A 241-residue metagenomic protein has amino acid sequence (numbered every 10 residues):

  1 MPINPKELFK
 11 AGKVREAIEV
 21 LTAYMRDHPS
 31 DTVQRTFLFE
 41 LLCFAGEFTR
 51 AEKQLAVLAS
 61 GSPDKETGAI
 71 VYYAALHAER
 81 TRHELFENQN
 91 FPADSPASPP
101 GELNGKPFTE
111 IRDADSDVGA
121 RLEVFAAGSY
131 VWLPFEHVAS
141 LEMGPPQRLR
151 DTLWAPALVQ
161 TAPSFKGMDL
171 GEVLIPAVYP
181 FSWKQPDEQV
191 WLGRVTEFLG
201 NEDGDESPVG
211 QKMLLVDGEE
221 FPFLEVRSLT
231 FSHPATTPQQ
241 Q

Functional and structural regions predicted by a protein language model:
M1, E87-K106, Q240-Q241: Intrinsically disordered, low-complexity linkers and terminal tails enriched in Pro/Gly and often acidic or mixed-charge
M1-N90: Alpha-helical protein-protein interaction scaffolds
R35, R148-R150, L158-K166, Q185-D187 (+1 more regions): Glycine-rich loops and low-complexity Gly/Arg-rich segments that provide flexible linkers or classic glycine-based
F37, S62, T109-E110, G193 (+1 more regions): Hydrophobic transmembrane signal anchors and adjacent membrane-proximal interface regions, especially in viral
L76-H83, S95-P96, G200-G204: Short, highly charged low-complexity linear segments
P96-V178: Long, positively charged binding patches that form subdomain-scale interaction surfaces for polyanionic ligands
V173-H233: Helix-rich interaction surfaces within compact, conserved domain-sized segments that mediate assembly or partner
A235-T237: Acidic, serine/threonine- and proline-rich intrinsically disordered appendage/tail regions
